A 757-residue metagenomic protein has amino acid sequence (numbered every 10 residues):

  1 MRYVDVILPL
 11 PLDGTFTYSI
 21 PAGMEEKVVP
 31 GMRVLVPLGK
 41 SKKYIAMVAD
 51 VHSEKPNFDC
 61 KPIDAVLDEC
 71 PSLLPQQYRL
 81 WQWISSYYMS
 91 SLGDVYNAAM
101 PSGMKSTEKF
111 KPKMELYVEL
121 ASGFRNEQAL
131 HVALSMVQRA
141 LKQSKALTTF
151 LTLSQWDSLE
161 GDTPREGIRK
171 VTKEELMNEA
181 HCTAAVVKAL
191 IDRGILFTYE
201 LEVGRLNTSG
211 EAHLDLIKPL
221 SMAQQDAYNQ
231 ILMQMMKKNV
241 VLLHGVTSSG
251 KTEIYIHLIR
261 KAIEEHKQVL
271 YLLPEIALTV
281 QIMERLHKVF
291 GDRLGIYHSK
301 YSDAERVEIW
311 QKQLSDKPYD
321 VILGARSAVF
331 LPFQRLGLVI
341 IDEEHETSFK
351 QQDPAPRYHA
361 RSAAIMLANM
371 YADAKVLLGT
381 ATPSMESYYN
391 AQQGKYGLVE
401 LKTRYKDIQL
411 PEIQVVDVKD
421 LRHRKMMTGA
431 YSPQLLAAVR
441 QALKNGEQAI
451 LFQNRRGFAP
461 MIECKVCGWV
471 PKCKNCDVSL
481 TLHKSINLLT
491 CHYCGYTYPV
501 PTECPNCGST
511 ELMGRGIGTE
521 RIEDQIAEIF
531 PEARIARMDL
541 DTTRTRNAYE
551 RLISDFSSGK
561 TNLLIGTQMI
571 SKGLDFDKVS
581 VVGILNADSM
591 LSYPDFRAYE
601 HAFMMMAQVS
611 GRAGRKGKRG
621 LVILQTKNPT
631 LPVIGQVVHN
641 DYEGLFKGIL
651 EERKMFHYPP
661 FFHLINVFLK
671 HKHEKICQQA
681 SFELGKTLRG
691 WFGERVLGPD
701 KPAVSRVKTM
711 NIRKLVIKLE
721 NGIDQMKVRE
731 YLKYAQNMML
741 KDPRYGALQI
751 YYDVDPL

Functional and structural regions predicted by a protein language model:
M1-T380, G394-I408, W691, Q725-L757: Accessory, non-ATPase domains that flank or precede helicase/AAA+ motor cores in DNA-metabolism machines
G14-F16, T172, H663-I665, N711-R713: Short amphipathic alpha-helical segments
R33-V34, L80-W83, L664-I665, L669 (+2 more regions): Hydrophobic/aromatic-rich, well-ordered segments within soluble, folded domains that form packed cores
L38, K55-C60, D64-L67, P702 (+1 more regions): Solvent-exposed, membrane-proximal periplasmic/extracellular interface segments of envelope transport and secretion
D50-H52, M100, E200-E202, Q453-R455 (+4 more regions): A general secondary-structure junction signal
D215-S221, Q225, K237-Q678, K686 (+4 more regions): Inter-lobe coupling/hinge segments of SF2-like helicase ATPases
K686-N711, I750: A carboxyl-terminal module marker
